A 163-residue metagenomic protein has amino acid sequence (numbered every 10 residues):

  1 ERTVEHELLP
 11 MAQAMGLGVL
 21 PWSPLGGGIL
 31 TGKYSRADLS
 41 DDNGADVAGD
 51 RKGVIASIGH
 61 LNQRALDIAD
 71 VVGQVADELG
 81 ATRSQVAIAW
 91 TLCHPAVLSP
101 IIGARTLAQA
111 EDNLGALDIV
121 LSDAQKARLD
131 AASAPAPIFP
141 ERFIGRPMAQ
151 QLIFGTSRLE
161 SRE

Functional and structural regions predicted by a protein language model:
E1-A131, G155-R162: Beta/alpha (TIM)-barrel catalytic core signal, keyed to glycine-rich beta->alpha loops juxtaposed to Asp/Glu that bind
L121, I138-P140: Short arginine-rich
A132-A136: A short beta-strand-loop micro-motif that forms or neighbors metal/cofactor- and ligand-binding patches at active-site
P140-E163: Acidic/histidine-enriched, glycine/proline-rich intrinsically disordered or flexible terminal extensions
